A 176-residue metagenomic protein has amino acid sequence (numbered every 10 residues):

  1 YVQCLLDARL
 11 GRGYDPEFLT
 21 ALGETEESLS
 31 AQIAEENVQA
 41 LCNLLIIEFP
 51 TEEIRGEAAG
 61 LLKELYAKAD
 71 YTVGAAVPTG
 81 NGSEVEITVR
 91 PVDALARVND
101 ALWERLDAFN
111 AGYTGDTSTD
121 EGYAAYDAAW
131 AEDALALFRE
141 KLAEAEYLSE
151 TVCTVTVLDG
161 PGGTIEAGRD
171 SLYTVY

Functional and structural regions predicted by a protein language model:
Y1-K68: Core segments of small alpha/beta cavity-forming domains
N37, L41, L45, L95-S149: Mixed-charge, low-complexity intrinsically disordered segments
A67-P78: Short amphipathic beta-strand and strand-loop transition segments with alternating hydrophobic
V73-A75, V152-D159: Hydrophobic/aromatic beta-strand elements that line small-molecule binding cavities or substrate pockets in beta-rich
T79-P91: A short hydrophobic beta-strand element
G82-E84, E150-T154: Intrinsic-disorder/low-complexity, polar/charged segments enriched in Ser/Thr/Lys/Arg/Asp/Glu/Gln
V89-L95, D159-P161: Beta-strand elements of well-folded, non-transmembrane domains
T156-Y176: C-terminal/domain-terminus segments
